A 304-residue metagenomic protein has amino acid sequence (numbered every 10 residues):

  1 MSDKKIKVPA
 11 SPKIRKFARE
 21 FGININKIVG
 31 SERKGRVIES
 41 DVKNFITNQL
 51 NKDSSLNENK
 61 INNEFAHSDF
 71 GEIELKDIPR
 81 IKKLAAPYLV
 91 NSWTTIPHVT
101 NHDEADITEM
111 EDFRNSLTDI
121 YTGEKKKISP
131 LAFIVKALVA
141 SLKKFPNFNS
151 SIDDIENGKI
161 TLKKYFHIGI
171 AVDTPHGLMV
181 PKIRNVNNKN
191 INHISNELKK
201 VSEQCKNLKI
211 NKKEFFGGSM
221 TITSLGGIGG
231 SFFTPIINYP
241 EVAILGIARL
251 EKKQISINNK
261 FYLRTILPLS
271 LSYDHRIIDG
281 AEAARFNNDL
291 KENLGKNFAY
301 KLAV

Functional and structural regions predicted by a protein language model:
M1-K7: Acidic, low-complexity mobile loops and tails
K4, K13, F17-N24, R36 (+2 more regions): C-terminal catalytic/motor cores of large multi-domain enzyme assemblies
A10: Conserved donor sugar-nucleotide recognition element shared by glycan-biosynthetic enzymes
G30-S31: Catalytic-site-adjacent helices and loops of nucleotide signaling machinery
